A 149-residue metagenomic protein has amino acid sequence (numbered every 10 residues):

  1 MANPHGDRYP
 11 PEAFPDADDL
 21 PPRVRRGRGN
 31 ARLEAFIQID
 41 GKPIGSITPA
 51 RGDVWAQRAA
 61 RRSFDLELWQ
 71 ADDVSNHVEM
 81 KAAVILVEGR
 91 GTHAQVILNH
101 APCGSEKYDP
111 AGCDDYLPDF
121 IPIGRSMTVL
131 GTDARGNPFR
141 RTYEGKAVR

Functional and structural regions predicted by a protein language model:
M1-D73: Glycine-rich short-loop/terminal segments
A13-P15, V74-N76, S105-P110: A short linear-motif detector with a strong N-terminal bias
R32, H93, S126: Exposed beta-strand and adjacent loop surfaces of beta-rich binding modules that mediate intermolecular recognition
F36, I97, L130: Residues in well-ordered beta-strands of folded domains
A59-P102: Short HxH-centered metal-ligating active-site micro-motif
H100-R149: Active-site or metal-binding loop neighborhoods of secreted/extracellular toxin and effector enzymes
